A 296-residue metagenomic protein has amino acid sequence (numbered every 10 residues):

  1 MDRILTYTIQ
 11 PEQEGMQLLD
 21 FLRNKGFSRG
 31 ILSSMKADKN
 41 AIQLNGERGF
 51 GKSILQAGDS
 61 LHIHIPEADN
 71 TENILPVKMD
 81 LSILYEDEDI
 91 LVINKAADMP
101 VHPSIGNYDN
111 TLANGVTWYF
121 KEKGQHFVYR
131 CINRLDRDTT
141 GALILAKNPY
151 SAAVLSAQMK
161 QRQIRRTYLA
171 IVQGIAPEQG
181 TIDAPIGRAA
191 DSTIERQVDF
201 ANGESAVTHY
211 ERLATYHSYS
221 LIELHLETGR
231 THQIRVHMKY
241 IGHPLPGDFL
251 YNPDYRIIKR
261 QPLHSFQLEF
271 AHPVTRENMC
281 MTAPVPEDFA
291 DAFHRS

Functional and structural regions predicted by a protein language model:
M1-I31, M35, L81, H217 (+2 more regions): Pseudouridine synthases involved in rRNA/tRNA modification
M1-T181, G187, D288-D291: RNA pseudouridine synthases
E47-G49, A176, T231, P244 (+1 more regions): Short, solvent-exposed loop/turn motifs
F50-I54, E223, R260: Short, surface-exposed secondary-structure edge patches
H64-P66, D191-I194, S205, D248-D254: Short Pro/Gly-enriched beta-strand edge/turn motifs at strand-loop
I74-M79, P177, D199-T208, P262-L263: Short coil-to-beta-strand transition motifs
I83, V172, H209-R212, L245: Conserved hydrophobic positions within beta-strands
Q125-S156, R165, D183-A184, R188-I241 (+1 more regions): The conserved catalytic core of RNA pseudouridine synthases
